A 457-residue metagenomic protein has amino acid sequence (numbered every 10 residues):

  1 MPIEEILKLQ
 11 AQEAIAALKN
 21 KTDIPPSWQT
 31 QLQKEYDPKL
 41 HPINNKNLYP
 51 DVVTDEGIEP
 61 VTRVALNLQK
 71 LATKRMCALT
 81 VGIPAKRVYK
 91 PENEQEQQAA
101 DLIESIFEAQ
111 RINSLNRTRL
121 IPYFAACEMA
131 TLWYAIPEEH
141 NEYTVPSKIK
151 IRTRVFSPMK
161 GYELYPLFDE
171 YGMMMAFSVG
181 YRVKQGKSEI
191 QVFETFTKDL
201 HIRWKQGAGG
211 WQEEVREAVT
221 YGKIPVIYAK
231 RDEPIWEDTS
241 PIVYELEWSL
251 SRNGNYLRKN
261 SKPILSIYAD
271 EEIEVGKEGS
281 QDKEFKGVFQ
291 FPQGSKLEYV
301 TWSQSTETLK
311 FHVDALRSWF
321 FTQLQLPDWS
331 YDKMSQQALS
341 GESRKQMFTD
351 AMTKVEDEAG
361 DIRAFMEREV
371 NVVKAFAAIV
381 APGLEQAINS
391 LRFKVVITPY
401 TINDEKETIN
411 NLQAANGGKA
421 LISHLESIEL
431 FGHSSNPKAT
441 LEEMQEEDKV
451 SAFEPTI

Functional and structural regions predicted by a protein language model:
M1-R152, T456-I457: Extended, helix-rich architectural segments
A11-Q12, P26-Y36, I136-T144, A269-F285 (+3 more regions): Charge-rich, acidic-biased intrinsically disordered regions
Y49, L441-I457: Extended, compositionally biased alpha-helical segments that mediate assembly or anchoring
E92-Q97, F289-N410, F453: Surface-exposed loop-to-helix/strand elements on domain peripheries
R117-L120, F124-A125, A130-D232: Extended, regular secondary-structure scaffolds
G209-Q346, V396-T398: Extended, charged amphipathic alpha-helical segments
T398-E429, E446-S451: Periodic self-assembly scaffolds
F431-S434: Eukaryote-biased recognition of C-terminal alpha-helical segments
